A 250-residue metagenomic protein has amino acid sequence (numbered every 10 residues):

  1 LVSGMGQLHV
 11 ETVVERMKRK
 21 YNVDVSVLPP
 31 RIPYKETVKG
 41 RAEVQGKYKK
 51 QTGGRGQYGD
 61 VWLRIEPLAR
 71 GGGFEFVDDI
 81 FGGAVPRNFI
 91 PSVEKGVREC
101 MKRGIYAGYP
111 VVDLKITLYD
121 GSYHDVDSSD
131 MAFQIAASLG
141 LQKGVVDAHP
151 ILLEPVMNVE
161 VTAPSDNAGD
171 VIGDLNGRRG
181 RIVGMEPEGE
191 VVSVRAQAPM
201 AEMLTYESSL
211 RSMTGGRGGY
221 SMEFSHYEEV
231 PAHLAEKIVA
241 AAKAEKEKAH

Functional and structural regions predicted by a protein language model:
L1-H250: Accessory interaction regions appended to the cores of large information-processing enzymes
